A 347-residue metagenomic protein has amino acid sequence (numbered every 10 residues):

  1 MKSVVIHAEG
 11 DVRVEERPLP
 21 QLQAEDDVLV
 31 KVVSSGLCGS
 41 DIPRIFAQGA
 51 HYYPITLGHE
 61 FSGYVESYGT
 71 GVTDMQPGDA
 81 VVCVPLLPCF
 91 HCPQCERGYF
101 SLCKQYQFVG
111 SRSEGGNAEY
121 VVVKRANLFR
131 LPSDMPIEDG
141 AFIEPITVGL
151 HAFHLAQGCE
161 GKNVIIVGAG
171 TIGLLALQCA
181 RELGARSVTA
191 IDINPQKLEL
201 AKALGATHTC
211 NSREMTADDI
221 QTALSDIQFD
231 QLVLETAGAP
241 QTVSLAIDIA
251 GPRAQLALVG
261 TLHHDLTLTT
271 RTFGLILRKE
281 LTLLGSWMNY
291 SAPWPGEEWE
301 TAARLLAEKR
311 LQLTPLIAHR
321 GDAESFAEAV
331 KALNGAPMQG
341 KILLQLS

Functional and structural regions predicted by a protein language model:
S3, S244-D248, E297-S347: C-terminal hydrophobic helical "lid"/dimerization subdomain of Rossmann-like NAD(P)H-dependent oxidoreductases
P20-S35, Q48-P93, P132-D134: Glycine-rich beta-strand-centered segment in the early N-terminal region that forms part of a ligand/cofactor-binding
C38, P85-F129: Cysteine-cluster motifs in flexible loop/terminal segments that predominantly coordinate metals
G78, A206, F229-D230, L313 (+1 more regions): Local beta-strand N-terminus motif with an aromatic residue
M135-E214: Mid-domain Rossmann-like dinucleotide-binding core that forms the NAD(H)/NADP(H) cofactor-binding site
A156-E160, L204-L281: Glycine-rich cofactor phosphate-binding loops and adjacent beta1-alpha1 units of small-molecule cofactor enzyme domains
L266-I317, E328: C-terminal substrate-binding/catalytic core of Rossmann-like NAD(P)-dependent dehydrogenases/reductases
